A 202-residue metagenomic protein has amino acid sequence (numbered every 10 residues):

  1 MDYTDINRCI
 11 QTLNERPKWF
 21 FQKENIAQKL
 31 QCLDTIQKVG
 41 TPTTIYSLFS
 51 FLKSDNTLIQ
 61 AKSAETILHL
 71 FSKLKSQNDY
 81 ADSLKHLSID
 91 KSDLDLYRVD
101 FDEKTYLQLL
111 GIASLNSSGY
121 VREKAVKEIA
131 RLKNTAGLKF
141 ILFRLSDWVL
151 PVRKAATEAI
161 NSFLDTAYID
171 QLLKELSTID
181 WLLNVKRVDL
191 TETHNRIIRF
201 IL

Functional and structural regions predicted by a protein language model:
M1, Q28-V39, A61-H69, S92-F101 (+4 more regions): Structural detector for internal amphipathic alpha-helices that build alpha-solenoid repeat scaffolds
D2-V39: N-terminal alpha-helical scaffolding segments that mark the starts of alpha-solenoid/helical-repeat architectures
C9, L13-P17, S47-F49, L109-G111 (+3 more regions): Buried hydrophobic core positions in alpha-solenoid tandem helical repeats
E15-E24, L52-L58, I112-S117, L145-P151: Short coil turns that connect the paired helices of HEAT/ARM alpha-solenoid repeats
P17, Q37-L96, F101-D102, L110-A113: Membrane topogenic helices and adjacent juxtamembrane segments
A27, T43, L58, Y120-V121 (+2 more regions): Structural detector for tandem alpha-solenoid helical repeats, activating at a conserved register within the helical
T44-I45, D79-D90, E103-L107, N134-F140 (+3 more regions): HEAT/HEAT-like alpha-solenoid repeats
L52, F71, S114, L145 (+2 more regions): A conserved position within tetratricopeptide repeats
